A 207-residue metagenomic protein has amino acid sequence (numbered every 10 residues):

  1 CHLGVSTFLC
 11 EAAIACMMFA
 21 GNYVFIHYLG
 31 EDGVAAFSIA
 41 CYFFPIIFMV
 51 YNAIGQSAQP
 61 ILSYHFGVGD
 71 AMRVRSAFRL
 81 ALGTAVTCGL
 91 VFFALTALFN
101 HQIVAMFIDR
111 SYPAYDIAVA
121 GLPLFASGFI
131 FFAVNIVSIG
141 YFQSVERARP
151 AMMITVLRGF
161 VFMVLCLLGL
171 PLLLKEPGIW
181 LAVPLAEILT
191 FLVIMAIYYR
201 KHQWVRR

Functional and structural regions predicted by a protein language model:
C1-A20, I46, V50, L122 (+2 more regions): Hydrophobic faces of transmembrane alpha-helices in multi-pass small-molecule transporters and flippases across diverse
C1-V5, L62-G128, G169-R207: Short alpha-helical transmembrane segments in multi-pass integral membrane proteins
L3, M18, N22, M49-N52 (+4 more regions): Structural signal for membrane-spanning alpha-helices in multi-pass inner-membrane proteins, emphasizing helix cores
T7-F19, Y23, N52, T84-F93 (+3 more regions): Hydrophobic alpha-helical transmembrane segments in multi-pass membrane proteins
F8, A15-Y42, I46, Y64 (+2 more regions): Helix-terminus/linker motif at the lipid-water interface of multi-pass membrane proteins
D32-G33, A148-P150, K175-E176: Membrane-helix interface segments
A36-A94, L98-N100, F132-I154: Small-residue-rich hydrophobic transmembrane alpha-helices
N52-G55, F125-S144, P150-F162, C166 (+1 more regions): Short runs within selected transmembrane alpha-helices of multi-pass transporters and secretion channels
